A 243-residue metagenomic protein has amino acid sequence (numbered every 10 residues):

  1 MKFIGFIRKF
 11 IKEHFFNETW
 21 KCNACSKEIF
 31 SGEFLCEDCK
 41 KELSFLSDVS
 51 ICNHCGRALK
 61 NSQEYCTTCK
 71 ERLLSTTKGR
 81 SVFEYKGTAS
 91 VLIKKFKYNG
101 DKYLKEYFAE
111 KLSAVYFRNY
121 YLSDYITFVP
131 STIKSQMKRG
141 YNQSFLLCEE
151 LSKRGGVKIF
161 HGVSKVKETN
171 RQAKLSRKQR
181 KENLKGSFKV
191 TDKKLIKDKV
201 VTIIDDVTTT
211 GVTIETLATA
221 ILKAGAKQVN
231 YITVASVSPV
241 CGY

Functional and structural regions predicted by a protein language model:
M1-I204, T209-Y243: Glycine-rich phosphate/pyrophosphate-handling loop used in enzymes and phosphotransfer proteins
